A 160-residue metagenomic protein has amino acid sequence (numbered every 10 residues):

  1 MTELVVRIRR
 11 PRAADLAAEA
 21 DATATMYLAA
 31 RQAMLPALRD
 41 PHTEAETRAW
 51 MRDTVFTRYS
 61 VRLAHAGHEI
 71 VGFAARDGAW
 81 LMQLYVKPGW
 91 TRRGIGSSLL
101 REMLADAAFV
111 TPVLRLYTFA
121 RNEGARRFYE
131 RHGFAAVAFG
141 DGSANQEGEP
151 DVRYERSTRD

Functional and structural regions predicted by a protein language model:
M1-A17, V152, S157-D160: Conserved N-terminal entry element of GNAT/NAT acetyltransferase domains
A17, A24, L28-M51: Conserved GNAT-fold acetyl-CoA-binding loop/helix
R52-L63, W80: A short helix-loop-beta-strand connector motif used in the catalytic cores of GNAT acetyltransferases and, in some
L63, H68-Y85: Conserved beta-strand in the GNAT
L81-L84, L114-T118: Conserved hydrophobic beta-strand within the GNAT/NAT acetyltransferase core sheet that lines the active-site cleft
V86, R92-A105, R127-R131: Conserved acetyl-CoA-binding loop-helix of GNAT-fold acetyltransferases
R115-R126, G142-E149: Conserved beta-strand-loop-alpha-helix junction that forms the acyl-donor binding cleft
